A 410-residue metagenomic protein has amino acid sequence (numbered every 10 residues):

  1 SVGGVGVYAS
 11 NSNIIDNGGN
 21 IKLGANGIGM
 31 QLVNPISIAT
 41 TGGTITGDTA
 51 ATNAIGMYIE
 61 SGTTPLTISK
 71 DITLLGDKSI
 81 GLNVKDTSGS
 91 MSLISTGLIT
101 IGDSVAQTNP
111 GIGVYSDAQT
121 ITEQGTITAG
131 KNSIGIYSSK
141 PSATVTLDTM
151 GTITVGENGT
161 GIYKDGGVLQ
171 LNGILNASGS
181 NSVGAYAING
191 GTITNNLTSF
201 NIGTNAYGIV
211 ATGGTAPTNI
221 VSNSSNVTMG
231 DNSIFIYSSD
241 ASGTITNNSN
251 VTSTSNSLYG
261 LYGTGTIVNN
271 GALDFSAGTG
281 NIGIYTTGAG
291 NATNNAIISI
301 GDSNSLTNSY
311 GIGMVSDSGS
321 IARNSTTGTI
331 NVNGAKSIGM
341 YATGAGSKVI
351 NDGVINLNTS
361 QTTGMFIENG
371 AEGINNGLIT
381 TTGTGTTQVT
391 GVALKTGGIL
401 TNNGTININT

Functional and structural regions predicted by a protein language model:
S1-G4, I14-N26, I36-N53, T64-K78 (+13 more regions): Beta-strand-rich solenoid/repeat architectures in extracellular/passenger domains of polysaccharide-targeting enzymes
G4-S10, I28-V33, I55-E60, I80-D86 (+12 more regions): Glycine-rich beta-solenoid repeat tracts in large extracellular/virion proteins
